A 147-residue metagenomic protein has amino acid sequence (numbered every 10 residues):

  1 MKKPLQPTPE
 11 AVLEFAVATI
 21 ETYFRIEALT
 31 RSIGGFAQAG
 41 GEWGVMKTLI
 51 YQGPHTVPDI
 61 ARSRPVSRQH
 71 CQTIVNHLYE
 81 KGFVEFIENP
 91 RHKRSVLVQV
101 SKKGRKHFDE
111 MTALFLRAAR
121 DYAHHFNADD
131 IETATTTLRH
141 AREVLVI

Functional and structural regions predicted by a protein language model:
M1-A11, A128-I147: C-terminal regulatory/oligomerization modules of transcriptional regulators
M1-A37: N-terminal leader segment of winged-helix/HTH proteins
A11, T22, G41-E42, K103 (+1 more regions): N-terminal positioning helix adjacent to the helix-turn-helix/winged-helix DNA-binding module
T19-T30, R64, H107-A123, A141-L145: Alpha-helical linker/hinge and terminal dimerization helices associated with HTH transcriptional regulators
E27-H70: N-terminal helix-turn-helix DNA-binding core of bacterial DNA-binding proteins
V57, V75-N76: Short, hydrophobic-biased segments on the C-terminal half of alpha helices that form "recognition helices"
H77-T136: Charged, amphipathic alpha-helical coiled-coil/dimerization segments
